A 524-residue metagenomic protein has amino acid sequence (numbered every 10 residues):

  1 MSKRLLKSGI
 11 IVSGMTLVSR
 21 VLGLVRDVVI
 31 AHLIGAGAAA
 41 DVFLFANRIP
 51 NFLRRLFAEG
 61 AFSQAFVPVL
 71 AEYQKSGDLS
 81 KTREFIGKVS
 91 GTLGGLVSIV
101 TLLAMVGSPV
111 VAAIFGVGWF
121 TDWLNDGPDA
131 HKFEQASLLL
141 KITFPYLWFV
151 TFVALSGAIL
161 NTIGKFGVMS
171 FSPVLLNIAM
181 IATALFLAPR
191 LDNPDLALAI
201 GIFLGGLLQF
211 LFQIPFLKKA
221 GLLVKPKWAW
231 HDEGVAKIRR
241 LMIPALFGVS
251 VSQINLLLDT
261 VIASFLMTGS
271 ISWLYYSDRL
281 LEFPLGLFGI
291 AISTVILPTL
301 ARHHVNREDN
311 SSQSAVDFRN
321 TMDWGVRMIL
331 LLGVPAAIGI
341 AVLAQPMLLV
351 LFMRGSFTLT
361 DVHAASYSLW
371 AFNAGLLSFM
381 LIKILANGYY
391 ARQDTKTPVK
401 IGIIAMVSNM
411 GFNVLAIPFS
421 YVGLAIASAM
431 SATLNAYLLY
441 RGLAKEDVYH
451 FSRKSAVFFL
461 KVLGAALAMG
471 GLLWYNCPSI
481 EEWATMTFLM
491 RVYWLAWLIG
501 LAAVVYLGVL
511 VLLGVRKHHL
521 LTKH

Functional and structural regions predicted by a protein language model:
M1-H524: Membrane-embedded alpha-helical bundles of multi-pass transporters/translocases, especially carrier/permease families
